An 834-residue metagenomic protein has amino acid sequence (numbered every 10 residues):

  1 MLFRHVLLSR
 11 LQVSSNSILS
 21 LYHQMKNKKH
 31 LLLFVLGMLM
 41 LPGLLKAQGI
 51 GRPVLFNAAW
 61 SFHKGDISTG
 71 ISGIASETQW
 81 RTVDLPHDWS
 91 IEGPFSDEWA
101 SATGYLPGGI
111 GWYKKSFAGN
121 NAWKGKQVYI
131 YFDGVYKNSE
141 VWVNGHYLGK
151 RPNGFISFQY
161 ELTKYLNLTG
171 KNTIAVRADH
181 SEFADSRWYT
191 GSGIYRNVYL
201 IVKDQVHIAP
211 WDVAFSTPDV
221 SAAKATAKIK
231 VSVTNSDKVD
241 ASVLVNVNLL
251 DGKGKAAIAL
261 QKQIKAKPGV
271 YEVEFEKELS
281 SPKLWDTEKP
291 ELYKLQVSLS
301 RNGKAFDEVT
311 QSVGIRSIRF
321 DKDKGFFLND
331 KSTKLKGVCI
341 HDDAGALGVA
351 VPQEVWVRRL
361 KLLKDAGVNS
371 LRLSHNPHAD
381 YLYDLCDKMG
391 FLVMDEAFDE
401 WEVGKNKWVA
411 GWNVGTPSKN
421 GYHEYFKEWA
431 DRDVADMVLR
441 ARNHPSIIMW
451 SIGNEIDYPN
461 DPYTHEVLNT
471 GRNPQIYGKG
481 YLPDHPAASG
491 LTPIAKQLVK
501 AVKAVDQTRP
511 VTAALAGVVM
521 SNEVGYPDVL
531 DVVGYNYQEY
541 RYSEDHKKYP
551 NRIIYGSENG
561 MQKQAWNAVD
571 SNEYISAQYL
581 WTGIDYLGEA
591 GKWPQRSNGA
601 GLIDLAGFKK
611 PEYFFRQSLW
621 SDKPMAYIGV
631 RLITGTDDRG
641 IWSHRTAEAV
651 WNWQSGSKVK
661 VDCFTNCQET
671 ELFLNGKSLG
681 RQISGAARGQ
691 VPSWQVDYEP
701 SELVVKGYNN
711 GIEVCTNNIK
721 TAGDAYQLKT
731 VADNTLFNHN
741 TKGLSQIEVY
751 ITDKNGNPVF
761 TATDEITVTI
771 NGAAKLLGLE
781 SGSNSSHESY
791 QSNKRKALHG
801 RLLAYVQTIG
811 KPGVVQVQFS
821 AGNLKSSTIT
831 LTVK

Functional and structural regions predicted by a protein language model:
Q48-Y131, S186, G191-I194, M625-D638 (+2 more regions): Extended carbohydrate-recognition surfaces in non-catalytic/accessory domains of CAZymes and lectin-like proteins
R52-F56, H63-D66, T103, G108-P210 (+6 more regions): Accessory beta-strand-rich segments of carbohydrate-active enzymes
R52-S72, W89, P445-S451, D457-G534 (+2 more regions): Substrate-binding clefts and catalytic carboxylate motifs of secreted carbohydrate-active enzymes
G73-S76, D240-N246, T287-K294, K658 (+5 more regions): Short flexible loop/turn segments that cap and initiate beta-strands
W89-F132, Y136-N144, G149-P152, Q205-A214 (+7 more regions): Active-site-adjacent substrate/metal-binding segments within catalytic domains of carbohydrate-active enzymes
W123-K126, L166-K171, D240, L279-L292 (+1 more regions): Short glycine/proline/serine/threonine-rich loop/turn segments at secondary-structure transition edges
K224-I264, V273, V659-S678, L703-G707 (+2 more regions): Beta-strand-rich binding/interaction modules
I229-V233, S298, S643-A647, V661-F664 (+4 more regions): Beta-strand-rich structural segments
